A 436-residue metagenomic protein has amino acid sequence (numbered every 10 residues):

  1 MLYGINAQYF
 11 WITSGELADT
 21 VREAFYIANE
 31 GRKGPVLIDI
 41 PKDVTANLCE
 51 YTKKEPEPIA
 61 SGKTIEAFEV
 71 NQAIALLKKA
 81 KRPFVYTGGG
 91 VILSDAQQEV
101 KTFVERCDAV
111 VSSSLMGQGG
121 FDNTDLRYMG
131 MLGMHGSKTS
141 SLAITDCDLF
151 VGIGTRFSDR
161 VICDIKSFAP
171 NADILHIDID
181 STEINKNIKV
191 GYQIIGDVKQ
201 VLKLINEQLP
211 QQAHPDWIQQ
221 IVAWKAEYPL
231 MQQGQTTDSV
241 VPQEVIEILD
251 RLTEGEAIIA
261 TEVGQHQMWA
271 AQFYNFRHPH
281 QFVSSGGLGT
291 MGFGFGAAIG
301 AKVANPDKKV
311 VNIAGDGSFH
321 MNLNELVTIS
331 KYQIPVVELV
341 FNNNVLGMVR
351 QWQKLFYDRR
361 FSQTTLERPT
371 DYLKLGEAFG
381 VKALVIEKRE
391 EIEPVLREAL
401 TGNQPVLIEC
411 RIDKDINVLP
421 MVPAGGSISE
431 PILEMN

Functional and structural regions predicted by a protein language model:
M1-D19, G117-Q220, L396: Glycine-rich, acidic loop regions that bind phosphate or pyrophosphate groups
M1-G31, D146, V201, E207 (+1 more regions): Conserved thiamine diphosphate
G4, K331-N344: A glycine-rich helix N-cap at a beta->alpha junction
I27-K79, L230, L433: Conformationally flexible catalytic loops at phosphate/diphosphate-handling active centers
I27-R32, E69-F84, F103, I144-D146 (+3 more regions): Glycine-rich phosphate/diphosphate-binding loops that line cofactor/substrate pockets in enzymes
V44-E66, V161, R389-N436: Glycine/aspartate-rich loop-and-adjacent alpha/beta segment that forms the canonical ThDP
V91-L175, R277-K308, H320-L323, K354-L355 (+2 more regions): Glycine-rich, anion-gripping cofactor-binding loops and their flanking helix/strand elements in enzyme active sites
V222-A301: Active-site diphosphate/adenylate-binding microenvironment
